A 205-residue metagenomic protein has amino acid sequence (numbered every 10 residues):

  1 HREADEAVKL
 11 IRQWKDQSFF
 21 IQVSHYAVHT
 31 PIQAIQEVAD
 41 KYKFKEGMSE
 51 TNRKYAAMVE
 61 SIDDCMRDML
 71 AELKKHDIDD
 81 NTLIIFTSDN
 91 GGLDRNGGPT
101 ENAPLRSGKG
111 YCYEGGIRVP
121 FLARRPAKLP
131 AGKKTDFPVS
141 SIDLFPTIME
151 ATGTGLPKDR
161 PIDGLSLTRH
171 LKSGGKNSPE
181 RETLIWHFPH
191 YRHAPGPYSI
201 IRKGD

Functional and structural regions predicted by a protein language model:
H1-A4, N52-Y55, V59, F137-I142 (+2 more regions): Solvent-exposed, acidic/flexible segments
R2-R12, D40-T82: A long, amphipathic alpha-helix that forms part of the scaffold/cap immediately adjacent to metal-dependent active
A7-K54, L93-R95, P99-A103: Active-site His/acidic residue clusters
R12-D16, A71-I78, M149-G153, K172: Sec-exported extracytoplasmic/periplasmic mature domains
K15-I21, I78-I84, V119, P179-R181 (+1 more regions): Loop/turn elements at helix/coil->beta-strand transitions in domains of secreted/extracellular proteins
F19-S24, V59-I62, M66-M69, L73 (+3 more regions): Beta-strand elements within well-structured catalytic alpha/beta cores of enzymes that handle phosphate/sulfate esters
P31-I35, A71-K128, S140: Histidine-centered active-site microenvironments of extracellular/periplasmic hydrolases and transferases
G92-C112, K128-K133, F137, I142-D205: C-terminal cap/loop subdomain of S1 sulfatases and analogous C-terminal strand-loop tails that border
